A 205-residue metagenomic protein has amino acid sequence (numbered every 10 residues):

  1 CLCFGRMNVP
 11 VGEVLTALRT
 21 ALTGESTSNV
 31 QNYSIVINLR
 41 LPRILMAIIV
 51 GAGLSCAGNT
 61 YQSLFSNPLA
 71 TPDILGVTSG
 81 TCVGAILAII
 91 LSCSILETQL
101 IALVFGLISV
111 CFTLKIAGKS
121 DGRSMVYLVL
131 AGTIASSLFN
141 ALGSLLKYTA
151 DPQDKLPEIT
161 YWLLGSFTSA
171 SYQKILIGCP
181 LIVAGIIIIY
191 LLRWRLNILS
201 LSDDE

Functional and structural regions predicted by a protein language model:
C1-E205: Alpha-helical transmembrane segments in inner-membrane proteins
